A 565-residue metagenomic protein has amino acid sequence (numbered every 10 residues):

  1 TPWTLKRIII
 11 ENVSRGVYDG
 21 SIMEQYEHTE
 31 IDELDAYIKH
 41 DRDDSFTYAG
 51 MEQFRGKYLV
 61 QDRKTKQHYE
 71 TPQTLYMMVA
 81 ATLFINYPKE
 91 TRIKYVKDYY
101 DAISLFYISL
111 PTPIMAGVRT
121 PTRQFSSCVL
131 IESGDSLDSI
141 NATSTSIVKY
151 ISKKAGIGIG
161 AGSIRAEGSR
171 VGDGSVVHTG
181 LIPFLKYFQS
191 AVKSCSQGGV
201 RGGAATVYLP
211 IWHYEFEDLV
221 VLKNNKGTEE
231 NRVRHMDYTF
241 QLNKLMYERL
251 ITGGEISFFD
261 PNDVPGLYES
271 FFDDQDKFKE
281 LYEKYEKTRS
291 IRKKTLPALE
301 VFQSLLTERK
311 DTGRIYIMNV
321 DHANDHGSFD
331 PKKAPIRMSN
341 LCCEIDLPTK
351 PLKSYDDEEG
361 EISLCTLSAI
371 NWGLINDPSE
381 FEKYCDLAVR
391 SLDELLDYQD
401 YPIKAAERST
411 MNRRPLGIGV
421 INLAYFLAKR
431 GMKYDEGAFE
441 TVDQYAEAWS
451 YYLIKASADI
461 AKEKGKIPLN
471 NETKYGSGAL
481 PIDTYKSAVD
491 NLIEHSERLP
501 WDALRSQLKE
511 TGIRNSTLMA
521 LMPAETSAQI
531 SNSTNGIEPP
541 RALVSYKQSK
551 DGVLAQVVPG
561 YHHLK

Functional and structural regions predicted by a protein language model:
T1-K565: Long, C-terminal-biased catalytic regions of enzyme "large/alpha" subunits
